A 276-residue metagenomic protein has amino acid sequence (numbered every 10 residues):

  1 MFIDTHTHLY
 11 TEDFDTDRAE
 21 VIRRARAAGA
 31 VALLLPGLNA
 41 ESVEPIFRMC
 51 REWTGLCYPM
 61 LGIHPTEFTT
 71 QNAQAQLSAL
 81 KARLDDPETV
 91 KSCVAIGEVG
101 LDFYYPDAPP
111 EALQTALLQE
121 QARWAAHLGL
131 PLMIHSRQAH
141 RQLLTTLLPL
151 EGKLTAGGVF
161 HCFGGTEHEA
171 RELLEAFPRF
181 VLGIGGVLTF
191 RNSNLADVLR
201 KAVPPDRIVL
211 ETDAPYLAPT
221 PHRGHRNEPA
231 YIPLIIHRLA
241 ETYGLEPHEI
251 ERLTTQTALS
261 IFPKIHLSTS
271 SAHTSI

Functional and structural regions predicted by a protein language model:
M1-I276: Mid-domain alpha/beta scaffold segments of enzyme catalytic cores
